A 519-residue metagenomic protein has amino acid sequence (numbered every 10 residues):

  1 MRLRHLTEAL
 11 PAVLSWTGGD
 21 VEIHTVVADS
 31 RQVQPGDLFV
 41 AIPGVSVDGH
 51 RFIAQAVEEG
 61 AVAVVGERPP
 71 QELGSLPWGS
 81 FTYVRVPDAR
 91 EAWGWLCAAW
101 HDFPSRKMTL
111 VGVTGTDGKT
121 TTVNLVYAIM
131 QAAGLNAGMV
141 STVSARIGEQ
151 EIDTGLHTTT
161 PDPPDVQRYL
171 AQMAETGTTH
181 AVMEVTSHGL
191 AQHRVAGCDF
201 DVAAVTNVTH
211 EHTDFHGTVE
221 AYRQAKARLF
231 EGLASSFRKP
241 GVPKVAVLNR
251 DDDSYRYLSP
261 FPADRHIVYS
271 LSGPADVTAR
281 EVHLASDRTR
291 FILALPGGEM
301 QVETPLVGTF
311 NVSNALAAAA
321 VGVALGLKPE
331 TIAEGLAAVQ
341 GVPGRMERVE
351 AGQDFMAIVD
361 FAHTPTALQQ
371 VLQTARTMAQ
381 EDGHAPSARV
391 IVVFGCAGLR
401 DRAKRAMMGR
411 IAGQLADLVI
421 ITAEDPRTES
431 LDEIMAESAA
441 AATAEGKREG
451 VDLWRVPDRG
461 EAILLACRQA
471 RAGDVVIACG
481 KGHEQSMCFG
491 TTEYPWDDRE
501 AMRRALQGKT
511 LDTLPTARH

Functional and structural regions predicted by a protein language model:
M1-L14, Q32-L38, G44, D48 (+6 more regions): ATP-dependent carboxylate-amine ligase
M1-W95, A99, A275-T278, Q301 (+4 more regions): N-terminal leader/targeting and accessory segments in enzymes
I23, G36, A61, S80 (+5 more regions): Short, well-ordered alpha-helix to beta-strand connector turns
G49-A61, Y83-D88, A92, D201-T206 (+4 more regions): A short, gly/pro- and small-residue-rich
V62-R68, V245-R250, V393-F394, D417-D425: Short internal beta-strands
G66-P69, V185, N207, R250 (+2 more regions): Short secondary-structure boundary segments
E72-G79, T176, D199-A357, A441-A442 (+2 more regions): Acidic, Mg2+-coordinating active-site environments of NTP-dependent enzymes
E91-L248, R256-P262, L316, T510-L514: Phosphate-binding loop of NTP-binding sites
